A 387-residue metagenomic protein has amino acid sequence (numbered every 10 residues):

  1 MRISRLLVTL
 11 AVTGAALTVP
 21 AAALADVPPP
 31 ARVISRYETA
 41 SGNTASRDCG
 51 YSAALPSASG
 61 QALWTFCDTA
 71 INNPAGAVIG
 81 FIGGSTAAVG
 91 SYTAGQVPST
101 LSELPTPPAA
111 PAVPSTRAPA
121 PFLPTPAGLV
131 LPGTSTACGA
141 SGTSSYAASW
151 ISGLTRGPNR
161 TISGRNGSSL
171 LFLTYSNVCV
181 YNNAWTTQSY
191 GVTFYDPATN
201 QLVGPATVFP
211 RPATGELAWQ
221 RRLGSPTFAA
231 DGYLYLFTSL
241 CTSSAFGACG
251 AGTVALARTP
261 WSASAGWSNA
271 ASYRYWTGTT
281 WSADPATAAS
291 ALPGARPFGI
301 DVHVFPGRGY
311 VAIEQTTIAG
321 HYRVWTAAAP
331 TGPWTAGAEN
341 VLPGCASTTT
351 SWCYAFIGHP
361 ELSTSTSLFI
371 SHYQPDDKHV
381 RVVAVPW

Functional and structural regions predicted by a protein language model:
M1-A25: Secretory targeting and sorting signals
A11, A22-L24, Y51, G153 (+3 more regions): Generic detector of isolated residues embedded in canonical secondary-structure elements
D26-G42, L55-A147, P158-L170, T174-G215 (+3 more regions): Beta-rich carbohydrate-recognition and catalytic domains
T44-R47: Class I S-adenosyl-L-methionine
Y51-S59, A147-F172, E216-Y233, R296-P306 (+1 more regions): Conserved short beta-strand element of beta-propeller blades
S347-S371: Short aromatic loop motif centered on NTY/YTY
